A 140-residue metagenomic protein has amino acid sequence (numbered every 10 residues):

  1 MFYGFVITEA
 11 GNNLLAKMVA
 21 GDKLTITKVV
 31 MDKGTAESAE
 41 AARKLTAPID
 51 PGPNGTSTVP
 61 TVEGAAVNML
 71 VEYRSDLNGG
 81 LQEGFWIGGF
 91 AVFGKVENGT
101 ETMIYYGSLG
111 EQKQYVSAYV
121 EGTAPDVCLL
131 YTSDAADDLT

Functional and structural regions predicted by a protein language model:
M1-S133: N-terminal assembly/attachment segments of tailed bacteriophage virion structural proteins
D134-T140: Single conserved hydrophobic/aromatic residue that forms the stacking wall/gate of nucleotide- or nucleobase-binding
